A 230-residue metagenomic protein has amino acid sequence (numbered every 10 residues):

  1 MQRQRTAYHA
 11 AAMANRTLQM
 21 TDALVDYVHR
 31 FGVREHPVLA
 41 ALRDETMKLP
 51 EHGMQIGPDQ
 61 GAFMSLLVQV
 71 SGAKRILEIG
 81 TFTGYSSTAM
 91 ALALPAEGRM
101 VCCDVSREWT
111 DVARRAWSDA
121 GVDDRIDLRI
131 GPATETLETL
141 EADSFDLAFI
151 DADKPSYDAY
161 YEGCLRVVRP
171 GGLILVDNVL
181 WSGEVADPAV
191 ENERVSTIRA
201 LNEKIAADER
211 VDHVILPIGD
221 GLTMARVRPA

Functional and structural regions predicted by a protein language model:
Q2-L39: N-terminal auxiliary segments of SAM/dcSAM-dependent transferases
D26-F31, K48-M54: A glycine-/small-polar-enriched, mobile loop at the entrance of the PLP active site in fold-type I
V33-P37, H52, R210: Alpha-helical structural elements of signaling/regulatory helical domains
L42: Beta-strand-loop-alpha "switch" segments that mediate conformational coupling across diverse proteins
M54, P58-A230: S-adenosylmethionine/decaboxylated-SAM
